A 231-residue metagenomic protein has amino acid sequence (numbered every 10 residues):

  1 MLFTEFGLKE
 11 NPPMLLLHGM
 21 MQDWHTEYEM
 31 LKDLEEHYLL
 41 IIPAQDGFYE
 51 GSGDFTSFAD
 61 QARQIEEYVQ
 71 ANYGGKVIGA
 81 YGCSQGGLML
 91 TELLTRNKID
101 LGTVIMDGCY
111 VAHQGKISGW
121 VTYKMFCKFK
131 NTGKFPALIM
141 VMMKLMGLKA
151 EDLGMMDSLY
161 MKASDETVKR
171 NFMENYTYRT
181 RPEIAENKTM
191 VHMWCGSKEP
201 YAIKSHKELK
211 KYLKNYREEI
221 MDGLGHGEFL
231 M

Functional and structural regions predicted by a protein language model:
E5-E50: Conserved HGGG/HGGXW glycine-rich cap/lid loop of the alpha/beta-hydrolase fold
I41-G79: Active-site loop/oxyanion-hole signature of alpha/beta-hydrolase fold enzymes
G82-L90: Gly/Ala-rich beta-loop-alpha elbow adjacent to hydrolase catalytic centers
T95-R96, L101-T132: Flexible "cap/lid" loop of the alpha/beta hydrolase fold
G115-I117, T132-A185: Conserved alpha/beta-hydrolase catalytic His-Asp/Glu region
N187, M193-C195: Short beta-strand/loop motif that positions the catalytic acidic residue of the alpha/beta-hydrolase fold
S197-A202: Acidic catalytic loop of the alpha/beta-hydrolase fold
L224-M231: Catalytic histidine-centered segment of alpha/beta-hydrolase-like enzymes
